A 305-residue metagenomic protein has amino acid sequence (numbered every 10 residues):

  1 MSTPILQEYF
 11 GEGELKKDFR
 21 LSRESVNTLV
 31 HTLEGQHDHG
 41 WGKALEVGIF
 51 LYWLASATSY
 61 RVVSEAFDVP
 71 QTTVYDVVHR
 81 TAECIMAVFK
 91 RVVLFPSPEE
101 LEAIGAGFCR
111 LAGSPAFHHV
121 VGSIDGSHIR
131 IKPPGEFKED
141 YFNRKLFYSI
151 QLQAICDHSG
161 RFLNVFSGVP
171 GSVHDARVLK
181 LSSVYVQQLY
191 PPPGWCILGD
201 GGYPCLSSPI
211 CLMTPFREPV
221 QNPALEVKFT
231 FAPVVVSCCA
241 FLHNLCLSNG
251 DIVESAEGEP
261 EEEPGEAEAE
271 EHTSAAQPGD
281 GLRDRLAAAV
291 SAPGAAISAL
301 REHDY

Functional and structural regions predicted by a protein language model:
M1-G42, T214: Basic, low-complexity segments
S22, I49, V63: Short alpha-helical segments in extracytoplasmic peptidoglycan/chitin-binding modules and envelope-associated proteins
S22-S25, L29, L45, S59 (+2 more regions): Generic hydrophobic, aliphatic-rich segments that mediate packing or membrane embedding
R23, A44, L146-I150: Short, flexible loop/turn motifs enriched in small residues
T28-V30, I49, I104: A structural signal for short hydrophobic/aromatic patches embedded in well-ordered alpha helices
D38-K43, L225-F229: Short, surface-exposed loop/turn segments at secondary-structure junctions
A44-S56: Short, amphipathic alpha-helical "recognition" segments used to contact nucleic acids or chromatin
S59-V62, A66-V78, A82-Y305: Short, well-ordered secondary-structure "scaffold" segments embedded in the functional core of diverse domains
